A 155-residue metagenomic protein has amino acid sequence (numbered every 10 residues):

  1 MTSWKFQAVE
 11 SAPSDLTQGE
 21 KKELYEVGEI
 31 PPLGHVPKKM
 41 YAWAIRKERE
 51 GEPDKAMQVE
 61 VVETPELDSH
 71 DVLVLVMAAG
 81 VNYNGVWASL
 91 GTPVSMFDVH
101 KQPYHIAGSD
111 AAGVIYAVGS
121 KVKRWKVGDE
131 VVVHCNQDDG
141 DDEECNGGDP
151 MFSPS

Functional and structural regions predicted by a protein language model:
M1-K22: N-terminal intrinsically disordered, low-complexity segments enriched in Ser/Pro/Thr/Gly
D15-L33, K47-A78, D98-I106, K121: A short N-terminal beta-strand-loop micro-motif at the entrance of redox/enzyme domains
V36-W43: Short structural boundary motif marking the start of a folded domain
A44-K47, L90, I115, N146: Residue-level signal for short segments within beta-strands and strand-turn junctions of well-structured beta-sheet
E48-G51, G80-N82, Q137-D138, M151: Active-site/binding-pocket entry motifs
E63-V81, P93-E143: Glycine-rich beta-strand-centered segment in the early N-terminal region that forms part of a ligand/cofactor-binding
N84-L90: Cytochrome P450 core scaffold surrounding the K-helix E-X-X-R motif and the conserved "meander" helix-loop region
E143-S155: Short, compositionally biased
